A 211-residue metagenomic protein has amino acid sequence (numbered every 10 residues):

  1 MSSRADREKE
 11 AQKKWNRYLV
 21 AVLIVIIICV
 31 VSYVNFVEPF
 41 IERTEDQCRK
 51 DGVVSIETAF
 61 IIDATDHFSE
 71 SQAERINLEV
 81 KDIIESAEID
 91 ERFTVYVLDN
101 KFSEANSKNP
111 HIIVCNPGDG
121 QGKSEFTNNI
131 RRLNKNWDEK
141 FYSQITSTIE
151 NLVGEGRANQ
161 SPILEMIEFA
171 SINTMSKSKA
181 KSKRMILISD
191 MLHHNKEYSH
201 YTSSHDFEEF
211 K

Functional and structural regions predicted by a protein language model:
S2-A73, E85: Acidic, polar low-complexity linker/tail segments
R49-G52, I84-A87, N173-K179: Surface-exposed acidic, glycine-flexible loop patches that form ligand/cofactor-binding and adhesion interfaces
V53-R132, R184-I186: Von Willebrand factor
D63-A64, A170, S182-K196: DG-centered beta-turn motif at the end of beta-strands
R75-D82, E168, D206-K211: N-terminal post-signal-peptidase region of extra-cytosolic proteins
G120-A180: Von Willebrand factor
L192-K211: VWA/integrin I-like adhesion module and closely mimicked acidic/polar interface patches used
